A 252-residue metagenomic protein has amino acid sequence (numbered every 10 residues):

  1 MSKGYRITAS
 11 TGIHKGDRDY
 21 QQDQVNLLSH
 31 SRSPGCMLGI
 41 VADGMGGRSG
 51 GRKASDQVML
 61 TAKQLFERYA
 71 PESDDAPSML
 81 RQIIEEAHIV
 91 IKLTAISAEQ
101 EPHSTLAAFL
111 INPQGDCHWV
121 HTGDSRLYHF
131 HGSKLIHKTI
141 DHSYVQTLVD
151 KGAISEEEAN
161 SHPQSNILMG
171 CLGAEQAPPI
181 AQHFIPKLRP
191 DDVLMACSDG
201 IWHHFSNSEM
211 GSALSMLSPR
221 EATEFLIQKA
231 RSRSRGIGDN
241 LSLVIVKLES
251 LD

Functional and structural regions predicted by a protein language model:
M1-D252: PP2C/PPM-type serine/threonine phosphatase catalytic domain
